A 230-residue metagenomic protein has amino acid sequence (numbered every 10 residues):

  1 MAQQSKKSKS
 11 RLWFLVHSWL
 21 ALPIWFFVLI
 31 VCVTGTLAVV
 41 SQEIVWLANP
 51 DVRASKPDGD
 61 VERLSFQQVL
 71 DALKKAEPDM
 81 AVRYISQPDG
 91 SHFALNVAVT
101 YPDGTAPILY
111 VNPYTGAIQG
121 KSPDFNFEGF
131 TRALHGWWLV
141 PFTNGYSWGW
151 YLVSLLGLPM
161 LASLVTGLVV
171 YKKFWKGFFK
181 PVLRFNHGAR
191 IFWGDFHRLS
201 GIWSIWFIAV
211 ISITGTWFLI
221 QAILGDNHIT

Functional and structural regions predicted by a protein language model:
M1-T230: Conserved histidines in hydrophobic membrane contexts and catalytic metal-binding motifs
